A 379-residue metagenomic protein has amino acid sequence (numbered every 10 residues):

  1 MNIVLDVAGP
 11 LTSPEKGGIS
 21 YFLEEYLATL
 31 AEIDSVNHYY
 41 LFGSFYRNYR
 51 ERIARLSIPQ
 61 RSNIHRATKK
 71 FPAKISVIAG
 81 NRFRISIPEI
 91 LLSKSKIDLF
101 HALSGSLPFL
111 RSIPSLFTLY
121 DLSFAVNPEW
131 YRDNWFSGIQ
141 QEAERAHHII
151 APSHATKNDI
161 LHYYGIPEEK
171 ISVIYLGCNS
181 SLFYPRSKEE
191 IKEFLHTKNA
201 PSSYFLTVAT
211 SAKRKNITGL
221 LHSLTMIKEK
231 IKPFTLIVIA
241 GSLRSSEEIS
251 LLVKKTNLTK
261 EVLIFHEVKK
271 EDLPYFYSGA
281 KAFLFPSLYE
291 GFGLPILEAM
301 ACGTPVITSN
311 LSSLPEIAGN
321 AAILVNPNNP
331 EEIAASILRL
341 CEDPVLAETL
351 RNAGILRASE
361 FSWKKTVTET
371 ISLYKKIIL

Functional and structural regions predicted by a protein language model:
M1-L379: Carbohydrate transferase catalytic cores enriched for Leloir-type hexosyltransferases
